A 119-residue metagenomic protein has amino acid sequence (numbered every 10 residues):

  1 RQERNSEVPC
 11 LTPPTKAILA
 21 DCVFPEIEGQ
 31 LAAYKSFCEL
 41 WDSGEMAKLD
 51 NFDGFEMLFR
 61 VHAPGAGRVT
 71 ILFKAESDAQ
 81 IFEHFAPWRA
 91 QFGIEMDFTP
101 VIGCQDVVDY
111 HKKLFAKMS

Functional and structural regions predicted by a protein language model:
R1-G67, E76-Q80, I102-S119: Short S/T/G/P-rich N-terminal loop/turn motif that feeds into the first structured element of a domain
N51, A90-F92: Short, structurally constrained coil/turn elements that cap an alpha-helix or connect an alpha-helix to the following
I71-L72: Conserved RNP beta-strands of RNA recognition motif
I81-R89: Short amphipathic alpha-helices in soluble, non-transmembrane regions that often serve as interface/regulatory elements
F92-G103: Conserved short beta-strand edge segments in small beta-sheet-based binding/regulatory domains
